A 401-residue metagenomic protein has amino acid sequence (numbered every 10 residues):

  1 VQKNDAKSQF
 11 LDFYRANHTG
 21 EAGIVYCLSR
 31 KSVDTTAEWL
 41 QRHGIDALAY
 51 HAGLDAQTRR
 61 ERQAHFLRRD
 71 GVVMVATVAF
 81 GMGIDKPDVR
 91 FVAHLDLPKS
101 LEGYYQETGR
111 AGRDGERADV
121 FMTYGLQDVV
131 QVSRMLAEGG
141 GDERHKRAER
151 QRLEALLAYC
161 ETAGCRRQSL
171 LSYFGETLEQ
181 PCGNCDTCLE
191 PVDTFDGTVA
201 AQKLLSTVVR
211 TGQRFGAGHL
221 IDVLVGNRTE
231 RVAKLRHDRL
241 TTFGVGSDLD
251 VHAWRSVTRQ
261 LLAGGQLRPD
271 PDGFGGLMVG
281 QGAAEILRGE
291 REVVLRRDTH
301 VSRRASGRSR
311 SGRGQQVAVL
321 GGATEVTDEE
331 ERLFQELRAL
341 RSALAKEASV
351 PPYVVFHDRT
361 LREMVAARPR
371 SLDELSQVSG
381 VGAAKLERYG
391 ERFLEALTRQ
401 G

Functional and structural regions predicted by a protein language model:
V1-E143, A148-Q151, G175-Q180, D186-T187: Helicase motor core with emphasis on the C-terminal RecA-like subdomain
N4, G53, L95-P98, D114 (+4 more regions): Residues at alpha-helix boundaries and the short loops/turns that link adjacent helices
S8-D12, D34-R42, R60-A64, R68 (+18 more regions): Solvent-exposed alpha-helical segments within well-ordered globular domains of core cellular machineries
Y124-L126, L170, G226-N227: Short glycine-enriched loops at secondary-structure junctions
R144-E176: Short, charged low-complexity linear segments at domain edges
A148-R150, E179-G401: Accessory DNA-binding and partner-docking regions appended to nucleic-acid-acting proteins, especially the terminal
